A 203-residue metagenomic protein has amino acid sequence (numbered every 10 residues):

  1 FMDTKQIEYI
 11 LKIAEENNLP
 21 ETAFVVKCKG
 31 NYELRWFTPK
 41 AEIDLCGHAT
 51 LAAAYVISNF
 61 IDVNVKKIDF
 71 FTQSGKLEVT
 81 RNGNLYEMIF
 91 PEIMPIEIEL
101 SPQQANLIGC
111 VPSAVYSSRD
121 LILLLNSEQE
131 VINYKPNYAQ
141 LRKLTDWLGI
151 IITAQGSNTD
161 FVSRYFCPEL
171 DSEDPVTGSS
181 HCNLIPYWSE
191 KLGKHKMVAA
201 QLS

Functional and structural regions predicted by a protein language model:
F1-L45, T50-S203: Active-site proximal loop and beta-alpha junction motif in alpha/beta enzyme cores
